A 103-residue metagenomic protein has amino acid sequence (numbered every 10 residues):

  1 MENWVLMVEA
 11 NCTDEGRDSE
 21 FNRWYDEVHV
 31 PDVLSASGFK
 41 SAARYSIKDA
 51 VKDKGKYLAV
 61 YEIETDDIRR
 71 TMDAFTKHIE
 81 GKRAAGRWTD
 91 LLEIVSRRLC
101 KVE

Functional and structural regions predicted by a protein language model:
M1-E103: Macromolecular interaction modules
